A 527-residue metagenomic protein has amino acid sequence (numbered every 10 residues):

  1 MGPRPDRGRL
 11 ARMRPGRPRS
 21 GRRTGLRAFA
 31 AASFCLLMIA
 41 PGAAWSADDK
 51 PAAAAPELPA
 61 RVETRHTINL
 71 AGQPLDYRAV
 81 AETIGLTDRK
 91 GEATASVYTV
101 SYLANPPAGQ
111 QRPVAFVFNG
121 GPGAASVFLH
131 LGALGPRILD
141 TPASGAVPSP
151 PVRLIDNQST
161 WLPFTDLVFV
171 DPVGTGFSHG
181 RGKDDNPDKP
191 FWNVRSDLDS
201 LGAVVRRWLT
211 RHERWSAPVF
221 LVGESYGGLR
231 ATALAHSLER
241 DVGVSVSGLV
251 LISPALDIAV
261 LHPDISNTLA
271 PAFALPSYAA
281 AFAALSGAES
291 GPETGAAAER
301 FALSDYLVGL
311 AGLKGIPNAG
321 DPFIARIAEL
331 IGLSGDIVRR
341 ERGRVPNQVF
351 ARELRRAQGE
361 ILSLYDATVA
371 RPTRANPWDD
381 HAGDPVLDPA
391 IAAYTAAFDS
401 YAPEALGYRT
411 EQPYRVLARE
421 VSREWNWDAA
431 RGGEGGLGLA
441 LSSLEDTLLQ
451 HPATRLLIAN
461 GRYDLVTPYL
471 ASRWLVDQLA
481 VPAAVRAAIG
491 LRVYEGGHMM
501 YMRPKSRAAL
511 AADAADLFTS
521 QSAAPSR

Functional and structural regions predicted by a protein language model:
A47-K50, G91-W192: N-terminal cap/lid subdomain of alpha/beta-hydrolase-fold enzymes
I138-D140, E239-G332: A catalytic-pocket lid/entrance helix-loop region that shapes and gates access to the active site across common
D199-A217: Conserved acidic catalytic loop of the alpha/beta-hydrolase fold
R214-Y226: Alpha/beta-hydrolase fold nucleophile elbow
G223-H236: Glycine-rich nucleophile elbow surrounding the catalytic serine of serine-hydrolase chemistry
I316-V466: Alpha/beta-hydrolase fold catalytic core
T454, P468-Q478: Short alpha-helix in the alpha/beta-hydrolase fold that links the catalytic acid
G497-S506: Catalytic histidine-centered segment of alpha/beta-hydrolase-like enzymes
